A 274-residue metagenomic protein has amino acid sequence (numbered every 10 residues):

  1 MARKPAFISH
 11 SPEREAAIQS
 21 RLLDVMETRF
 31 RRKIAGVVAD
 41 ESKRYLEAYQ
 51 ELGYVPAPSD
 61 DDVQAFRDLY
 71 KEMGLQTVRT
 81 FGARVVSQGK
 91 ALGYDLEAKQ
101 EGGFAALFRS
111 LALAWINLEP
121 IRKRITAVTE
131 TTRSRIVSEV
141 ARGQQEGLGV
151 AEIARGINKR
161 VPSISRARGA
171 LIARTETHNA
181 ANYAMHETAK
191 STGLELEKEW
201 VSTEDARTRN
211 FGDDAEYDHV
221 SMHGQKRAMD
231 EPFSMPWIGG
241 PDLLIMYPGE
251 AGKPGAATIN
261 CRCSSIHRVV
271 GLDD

Functional and structural regions predicted by a protein language model:
M1-I164, R268-D274: N-terminal leader/targeting and assembly helices and adjacent pre-domain segments
R168-D274: Acidic, glycine-rich two-metal-ion catalytic cores of nucleic acid-processing enzymes
